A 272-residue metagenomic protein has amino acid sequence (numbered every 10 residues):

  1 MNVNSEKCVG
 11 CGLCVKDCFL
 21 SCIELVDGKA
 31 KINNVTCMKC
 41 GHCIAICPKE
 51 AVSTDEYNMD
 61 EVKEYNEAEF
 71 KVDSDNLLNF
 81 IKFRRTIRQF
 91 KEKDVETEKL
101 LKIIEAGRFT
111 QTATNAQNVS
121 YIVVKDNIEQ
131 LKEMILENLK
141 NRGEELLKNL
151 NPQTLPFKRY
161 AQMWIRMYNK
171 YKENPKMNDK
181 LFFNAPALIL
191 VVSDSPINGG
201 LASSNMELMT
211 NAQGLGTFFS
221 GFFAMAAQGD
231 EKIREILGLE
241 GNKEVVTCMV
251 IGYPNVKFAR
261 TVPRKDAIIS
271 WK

Functional and structural regions predicted by a protein language model:
M1-K272: Acidic, surface-exposed loops and disordered segments
